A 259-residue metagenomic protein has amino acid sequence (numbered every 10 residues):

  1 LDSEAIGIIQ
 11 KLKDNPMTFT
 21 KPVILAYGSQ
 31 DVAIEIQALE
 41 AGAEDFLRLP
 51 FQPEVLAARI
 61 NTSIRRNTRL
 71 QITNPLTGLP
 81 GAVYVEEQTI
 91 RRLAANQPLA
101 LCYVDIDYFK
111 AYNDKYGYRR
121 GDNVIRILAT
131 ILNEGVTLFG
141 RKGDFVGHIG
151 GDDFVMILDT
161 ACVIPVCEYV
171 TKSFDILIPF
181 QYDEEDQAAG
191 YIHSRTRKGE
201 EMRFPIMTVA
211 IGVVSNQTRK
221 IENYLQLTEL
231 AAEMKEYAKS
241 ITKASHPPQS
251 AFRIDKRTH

Functional and structural regions predicted by a protein language model:
I6-F19, Y169: Short amphipathic alpha-helix used as the core "switch/output" element in two-component signaling
I6-G7, S29-D45: Alpha4 helix (beta4-alpha4-beta5 surface) of REC/receiver domains from two-component response regulators
F19-Q30: A short, hydrophobic beta-strand element within the central beta-sheet of small alpha/beta folds
E35, S63-A82, D105, D114 (+1 more regions): Amphipathic HAMP/coiled-coil signal-transducing linker helices that couple sensory inputs to cytosolic output domains
F51-I60: C-terminal output helix
A82-A100, K110-T137, F145-G151, V155 (+3 more regions): Conserved long alpha-helical elements within nucleotide-processing catalytic cores of c-di-GMP signaling and class III
H148, Y182-E233, S250-R257: A short glycine-enriched loop-to-beta-strand structural element that forms part of the catalytic core of nucleotide
